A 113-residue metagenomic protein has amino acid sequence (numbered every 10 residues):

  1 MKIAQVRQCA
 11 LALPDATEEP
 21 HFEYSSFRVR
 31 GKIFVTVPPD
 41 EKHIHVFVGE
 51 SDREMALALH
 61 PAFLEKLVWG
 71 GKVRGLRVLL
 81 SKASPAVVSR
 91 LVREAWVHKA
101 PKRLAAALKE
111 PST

Functional and structural regions predicted by a protein language model:
M1-T113: Charge-dense, helix-prone N-terminal extensions
